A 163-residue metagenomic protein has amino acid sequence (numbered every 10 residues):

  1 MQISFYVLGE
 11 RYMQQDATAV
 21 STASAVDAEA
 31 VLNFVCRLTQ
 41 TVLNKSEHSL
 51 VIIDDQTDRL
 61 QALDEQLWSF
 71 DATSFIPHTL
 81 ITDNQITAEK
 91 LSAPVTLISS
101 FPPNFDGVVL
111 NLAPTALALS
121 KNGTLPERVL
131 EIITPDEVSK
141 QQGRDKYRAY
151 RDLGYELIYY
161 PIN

Functional and structural regions predicted by a protein language model:
M1-V31: Glycine-rich phosphate-binding "P-loop"
S4-Y6, T96-I98, I158-Y160: General small-molecule cofactor/ligand-binding pocket signal
V31-A88: Short, well-structured hydrophobic secondary-structure segments
L50-V51, V108-L110, L130: Conserved beta-strand elements of the Class I
I53-T57, N111-T115, T134-P135: Structural motif
L60-A62, L119, S139: Short catalytic/ligand-binding loop motif for oxyanion handling, primarily in non-cytosolic enzymes, centered on
I86-L125: Mid-chain, well-packed structural core segment of small domains
E127-N163: Glycine-rich, aromatic-bearing surface loops/beta-hairpins
